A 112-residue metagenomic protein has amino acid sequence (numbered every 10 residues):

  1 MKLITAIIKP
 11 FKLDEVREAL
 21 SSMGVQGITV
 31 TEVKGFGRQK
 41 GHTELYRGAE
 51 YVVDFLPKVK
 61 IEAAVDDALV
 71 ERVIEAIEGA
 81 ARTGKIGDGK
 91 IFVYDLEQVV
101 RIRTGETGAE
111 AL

Functional and structural regions predicted by a protein language model:
M1-L112: Positively charged, small/polar-rich N-terminal and surface patches that mediate targeting and assembly and bind
